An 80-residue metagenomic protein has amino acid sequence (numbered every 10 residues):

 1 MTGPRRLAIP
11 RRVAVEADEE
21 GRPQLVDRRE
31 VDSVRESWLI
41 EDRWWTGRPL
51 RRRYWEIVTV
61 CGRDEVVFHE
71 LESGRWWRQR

Functional and structural regions predicted by a protein language model:
M1-R80: Non-catalytic peripheral regions of nucleotide-handling enzymes
